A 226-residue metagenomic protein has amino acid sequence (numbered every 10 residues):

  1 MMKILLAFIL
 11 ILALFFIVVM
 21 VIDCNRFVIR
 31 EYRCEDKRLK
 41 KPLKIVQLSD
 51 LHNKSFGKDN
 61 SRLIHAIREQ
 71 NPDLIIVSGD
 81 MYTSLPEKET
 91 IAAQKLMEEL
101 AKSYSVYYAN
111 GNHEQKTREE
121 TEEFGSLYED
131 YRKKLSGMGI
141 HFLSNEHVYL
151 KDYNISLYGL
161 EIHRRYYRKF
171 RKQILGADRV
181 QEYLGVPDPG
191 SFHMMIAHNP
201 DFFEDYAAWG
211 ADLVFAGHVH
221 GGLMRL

Functional and structural regions predicted by a protein language model:
M1-L39: N-terminal membrane-anchoring alpha-helices
I29-E31, I45-L48, S144, L157: Hydrophobic residues on conserved beta-strands that form the core of alpha/beta folds
C34-L39, A66-R68, Y158: Short beta-strand-to-loop junctions in surface cap/lid or active-site-entrance loops
R38, N53, E114-L213, V219: Conserved catalytic scaffold of divalent metal-dependent phosphoesterases
K41-H141: Membrane-embedded segments
K58, L223-L226: Alpha-helical membrane-targeting segments
L85, F203-E204, L223: Short, solvent-exposed loop/turn segments at secondary-structure junctions
Y107, A216-G221: Non-cysteine beta-strand/loop elements that form the S-adenosyl-L-methionine
